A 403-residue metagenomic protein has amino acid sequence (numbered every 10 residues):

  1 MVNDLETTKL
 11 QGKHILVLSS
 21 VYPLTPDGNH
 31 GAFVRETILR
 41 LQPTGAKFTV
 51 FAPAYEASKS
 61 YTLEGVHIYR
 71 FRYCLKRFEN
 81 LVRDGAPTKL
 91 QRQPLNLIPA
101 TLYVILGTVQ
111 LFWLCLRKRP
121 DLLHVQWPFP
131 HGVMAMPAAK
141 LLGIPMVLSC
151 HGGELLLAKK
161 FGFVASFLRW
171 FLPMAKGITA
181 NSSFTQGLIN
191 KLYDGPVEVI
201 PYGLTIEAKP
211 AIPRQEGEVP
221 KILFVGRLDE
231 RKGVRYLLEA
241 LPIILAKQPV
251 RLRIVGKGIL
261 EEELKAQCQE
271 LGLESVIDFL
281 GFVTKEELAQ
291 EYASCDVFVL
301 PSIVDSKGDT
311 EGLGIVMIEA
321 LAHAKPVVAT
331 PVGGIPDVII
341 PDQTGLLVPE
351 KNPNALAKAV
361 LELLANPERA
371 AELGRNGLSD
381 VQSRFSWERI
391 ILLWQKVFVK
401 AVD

Functional and structural regions predicted by a protein language model:
M1-R72: N-terminal subdomain of nucleotide-sugar transferases
T49-A52, Y69-R70, L148, A165-P210 (+1 more regions): Donor nucleotide-sugar binding/catalytic pocket of nucleotide-sugar-dependent glycosyltransferases
R77-F78, A158-K159, G187, G203-V219: Acidic anion/phosphate-binding donor-loop and adjacent secondary structure in glycosyltransferase catalytic cores
L116, V225-L228, V234-F279, E286-E287 (+2 more regions): A conserved nucleotide-sugar
F282-V283, Q290-C295: Short alpha-helical donor nucleotide-sugar binding micro-motif in glycosyltransferases
A293-G308, K325: Acidic donor-binding loop of glycosyltransferase active sites
M317, A322, P326-A329, I339: Short hydrophobic beta-strand element within catalytic cores of glycosyltransferases and related nucleotide-activated
P341-D342, L346-P353, E362-E368: Conserved acidic donor-binding segment of nucleotide-sugar-dependent glycosyltransferases
